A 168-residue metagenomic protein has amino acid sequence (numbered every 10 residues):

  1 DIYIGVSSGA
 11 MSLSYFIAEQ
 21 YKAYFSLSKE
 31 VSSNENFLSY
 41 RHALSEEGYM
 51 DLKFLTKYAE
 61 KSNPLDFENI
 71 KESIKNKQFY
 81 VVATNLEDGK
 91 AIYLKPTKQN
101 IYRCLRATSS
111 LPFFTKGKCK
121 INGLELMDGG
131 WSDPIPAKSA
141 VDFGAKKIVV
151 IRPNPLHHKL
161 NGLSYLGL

Functional and structural regions predicted by a protein language model:
D1-I4, S14-L168: Patatin-like phospholipase
G5, G9: Gly/Ala-rich beta-loop-alpha elbow adjacent to hydrolase catalytic centers
